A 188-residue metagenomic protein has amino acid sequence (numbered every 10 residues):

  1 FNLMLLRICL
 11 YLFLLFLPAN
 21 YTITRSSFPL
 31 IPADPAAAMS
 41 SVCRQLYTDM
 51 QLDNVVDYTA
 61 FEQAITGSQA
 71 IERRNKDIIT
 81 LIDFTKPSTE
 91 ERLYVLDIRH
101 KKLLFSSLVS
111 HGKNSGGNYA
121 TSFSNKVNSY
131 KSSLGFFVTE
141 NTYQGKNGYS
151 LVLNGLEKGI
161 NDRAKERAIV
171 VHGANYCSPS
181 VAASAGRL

Functional and structural regions predicted by a protein language model:
F1-L30: Bacterial Sec-dependent N-terminal signal peptides
F28-L188: Cell wall/extracellular polymer interaction/catalysis modules
